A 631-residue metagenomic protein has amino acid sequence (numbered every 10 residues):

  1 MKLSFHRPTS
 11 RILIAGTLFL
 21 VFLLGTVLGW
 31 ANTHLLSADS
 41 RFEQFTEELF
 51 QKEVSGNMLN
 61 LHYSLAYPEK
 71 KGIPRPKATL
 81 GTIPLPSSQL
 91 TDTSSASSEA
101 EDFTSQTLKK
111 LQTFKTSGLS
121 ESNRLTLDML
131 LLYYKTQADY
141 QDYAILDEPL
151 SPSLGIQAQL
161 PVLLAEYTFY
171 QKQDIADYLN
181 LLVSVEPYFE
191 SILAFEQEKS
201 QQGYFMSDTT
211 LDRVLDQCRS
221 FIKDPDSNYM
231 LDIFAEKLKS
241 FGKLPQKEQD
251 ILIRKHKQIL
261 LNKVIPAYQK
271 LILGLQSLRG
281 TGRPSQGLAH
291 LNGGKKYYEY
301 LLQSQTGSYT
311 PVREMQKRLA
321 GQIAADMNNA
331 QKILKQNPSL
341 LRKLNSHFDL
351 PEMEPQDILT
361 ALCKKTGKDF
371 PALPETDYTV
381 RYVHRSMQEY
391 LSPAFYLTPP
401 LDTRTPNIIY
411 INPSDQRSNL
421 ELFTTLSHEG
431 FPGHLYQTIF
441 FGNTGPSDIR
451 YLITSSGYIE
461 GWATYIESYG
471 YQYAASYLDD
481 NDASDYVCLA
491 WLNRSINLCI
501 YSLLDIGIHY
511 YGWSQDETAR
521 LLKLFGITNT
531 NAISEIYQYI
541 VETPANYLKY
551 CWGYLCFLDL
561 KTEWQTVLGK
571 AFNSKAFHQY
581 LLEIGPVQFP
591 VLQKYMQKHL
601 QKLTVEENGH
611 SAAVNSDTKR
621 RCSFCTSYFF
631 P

Functional and structural regions predicted by a protein language model:
M1-T9: N-terminal Lys/Arg-rich, disordered targeting/topogenic segments
S4, D617-T618: Intrinsically disordered, low-complexity regions enriched in serine, threonine, proline and polar/charged residues
T9-N615, C622-C625, F629-P631: N-terminal maturation segment of proteins
